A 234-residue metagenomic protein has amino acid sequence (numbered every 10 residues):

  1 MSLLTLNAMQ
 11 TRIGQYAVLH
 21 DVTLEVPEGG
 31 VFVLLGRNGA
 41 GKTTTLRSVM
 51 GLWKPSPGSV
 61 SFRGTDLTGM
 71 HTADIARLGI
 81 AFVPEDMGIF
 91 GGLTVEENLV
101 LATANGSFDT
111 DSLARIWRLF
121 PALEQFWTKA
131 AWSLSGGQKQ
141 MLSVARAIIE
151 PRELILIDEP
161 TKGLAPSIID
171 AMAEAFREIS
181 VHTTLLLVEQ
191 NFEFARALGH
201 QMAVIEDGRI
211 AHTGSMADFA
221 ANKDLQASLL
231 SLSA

Functional and structural regions predicted by a protein language model:
L35-R37: The feature captures the beta-strand-to-loop junction immediately N-terminal to the Walker
M50: Helix-to-loop junction immediately C-terminal to a conserved catalytic motif
G58-D66, L78, D111-L113, R118: Conserved ABC transporter NBD signature motif
A130-L134: Conserved ABC ATPase signature
A147-I148: ABC ATPase C-loop
I169-H182: Helical segment within the ABC ATPase nucleotide-binding domain
